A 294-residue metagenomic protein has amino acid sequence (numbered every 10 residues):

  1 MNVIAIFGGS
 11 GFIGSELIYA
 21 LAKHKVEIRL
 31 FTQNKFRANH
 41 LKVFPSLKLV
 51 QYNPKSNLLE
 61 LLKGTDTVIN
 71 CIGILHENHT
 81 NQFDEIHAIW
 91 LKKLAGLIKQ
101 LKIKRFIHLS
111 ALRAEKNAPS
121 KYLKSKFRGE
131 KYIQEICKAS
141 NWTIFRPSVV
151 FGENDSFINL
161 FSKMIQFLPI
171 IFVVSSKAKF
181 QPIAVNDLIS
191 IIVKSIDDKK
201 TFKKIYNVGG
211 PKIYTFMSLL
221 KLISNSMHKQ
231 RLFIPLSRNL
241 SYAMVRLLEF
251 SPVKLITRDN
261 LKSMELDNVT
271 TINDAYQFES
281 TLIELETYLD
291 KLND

Functional and structural regions predicted by a protein language model:
V3-H24: N-terminal Rossmann NAD(P)H-binding glycine-rich loop of SDR-like oxidoreductase domains
F7, F31, C71-I72, F106-L112 (+1 more regions): SDR active-site strand-loop-helix element
E27, I86-T143: Conserved Rossmann-fold NAD(P)-dependent oxidoreductase catalytic core, especially the SDR/UDP-sugar
F36-K93, L97-Q100, L112-N117: NAD(P)H-binding glycine-rich loop region in Rossmannoid oxidoreductase-like domains and their noncatalytic homologs
K131-N154, L160-K163: Conserved beta-loop-beta element that borders a ligand/cofactor-binding pocket
S156-F157, S175-D197, K204-N207: Substrate-positioning beta->alpha
K179-N186, V208-N225, P235-R246, S280-E284: Substrate-binding strand-loop-helix patch in Rossmann-like NAD(P)-dependent oxidoreductase/epimerase domains
N239-N293: A hydrophobic C-terminal alpha-helical subdomain
